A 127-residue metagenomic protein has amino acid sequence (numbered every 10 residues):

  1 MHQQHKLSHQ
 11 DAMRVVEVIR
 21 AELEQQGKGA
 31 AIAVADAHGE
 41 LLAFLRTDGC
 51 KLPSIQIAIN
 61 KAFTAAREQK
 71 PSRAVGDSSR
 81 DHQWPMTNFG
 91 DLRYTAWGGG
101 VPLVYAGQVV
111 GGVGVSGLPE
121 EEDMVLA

Functional and structural regions predicted by a protein language model:
M1-A127: Flexible, solvent-exposed loop/hinge segments and secondary-structure transition points
